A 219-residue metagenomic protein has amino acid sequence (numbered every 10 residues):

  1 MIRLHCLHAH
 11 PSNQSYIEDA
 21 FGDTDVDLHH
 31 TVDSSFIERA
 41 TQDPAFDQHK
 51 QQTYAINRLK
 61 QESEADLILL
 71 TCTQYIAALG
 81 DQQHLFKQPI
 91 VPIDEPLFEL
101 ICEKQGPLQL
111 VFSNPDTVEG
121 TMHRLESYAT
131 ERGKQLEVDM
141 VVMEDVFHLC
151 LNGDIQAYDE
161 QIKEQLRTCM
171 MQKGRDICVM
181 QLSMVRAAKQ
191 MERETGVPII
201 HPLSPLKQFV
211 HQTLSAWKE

Functional and structural regions predicted by a protein language model:
M1-E219: Non-catalytic structural scaffold of enzyme domains
